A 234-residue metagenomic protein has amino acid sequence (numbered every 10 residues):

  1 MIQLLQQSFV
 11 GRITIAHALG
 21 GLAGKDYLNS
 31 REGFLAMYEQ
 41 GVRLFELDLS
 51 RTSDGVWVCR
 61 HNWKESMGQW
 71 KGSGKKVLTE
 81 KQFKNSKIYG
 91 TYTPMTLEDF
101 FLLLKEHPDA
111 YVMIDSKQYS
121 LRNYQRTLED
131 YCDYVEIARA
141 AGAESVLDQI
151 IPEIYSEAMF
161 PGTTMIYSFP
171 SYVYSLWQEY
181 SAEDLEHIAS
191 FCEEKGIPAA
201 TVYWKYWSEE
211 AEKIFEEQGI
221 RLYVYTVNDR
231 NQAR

Functional and structural regions predicted by a protein language model:
M1-R234: Phosphate-group recognition and catalysis centered on beta-loop-alpha active-site segments
